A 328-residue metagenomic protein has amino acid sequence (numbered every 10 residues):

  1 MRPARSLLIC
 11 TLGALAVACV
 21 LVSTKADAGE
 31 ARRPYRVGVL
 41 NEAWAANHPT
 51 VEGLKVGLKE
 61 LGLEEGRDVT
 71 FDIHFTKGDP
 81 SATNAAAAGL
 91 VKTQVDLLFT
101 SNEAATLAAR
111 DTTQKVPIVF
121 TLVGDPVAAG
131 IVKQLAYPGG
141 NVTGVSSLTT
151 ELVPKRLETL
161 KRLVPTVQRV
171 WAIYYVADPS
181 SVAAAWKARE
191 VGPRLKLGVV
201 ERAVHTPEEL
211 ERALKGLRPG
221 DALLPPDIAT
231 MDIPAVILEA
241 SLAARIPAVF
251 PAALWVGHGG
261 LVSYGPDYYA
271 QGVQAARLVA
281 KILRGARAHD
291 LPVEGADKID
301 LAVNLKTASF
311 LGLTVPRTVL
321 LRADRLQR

Functional and structural regions predicted by a protein language model:
M1-R328: Short hydrophobic alpha-helices and adjacent helix-cap/hinge residues
